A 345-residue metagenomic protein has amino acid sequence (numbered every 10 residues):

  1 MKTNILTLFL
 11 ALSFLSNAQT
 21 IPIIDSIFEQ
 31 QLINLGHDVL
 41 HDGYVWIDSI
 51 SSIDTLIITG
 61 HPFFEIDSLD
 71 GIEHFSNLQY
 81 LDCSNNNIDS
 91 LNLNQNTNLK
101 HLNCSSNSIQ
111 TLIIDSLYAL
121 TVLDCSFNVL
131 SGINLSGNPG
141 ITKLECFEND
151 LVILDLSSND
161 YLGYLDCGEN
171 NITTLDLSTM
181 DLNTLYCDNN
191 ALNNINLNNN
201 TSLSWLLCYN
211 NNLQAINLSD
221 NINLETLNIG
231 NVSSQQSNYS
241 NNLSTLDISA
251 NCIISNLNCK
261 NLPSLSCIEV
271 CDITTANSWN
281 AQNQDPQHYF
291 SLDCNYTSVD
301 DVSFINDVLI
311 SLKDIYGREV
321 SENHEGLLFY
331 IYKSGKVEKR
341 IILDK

Functional and structural regions predicted by a protein language model:
M1-T20, V299-D300: Bacterial Sec-dependent N-terminal signal peptides
S16-Y80, T97, Y118, P139 (+4 more regions): N-terminal capping/linker segments that flank leucine-rich repeat
I53, L78, I88, L99 (+16 more regions): Conserved hydrophobic position(s) of the canonical leucine-rich repeat
D54-T59, L81-C83, K100-C104, T121-C125 (+7 more regions): Conserved hydrophobic beta-strand positions in leucine-rich repeat
F64, N86, N107, N128 (+7 more regions): Consensus "Asn ladder" position of solenoid repeat domains
D67-I72, L91, L112, I133 (+7 more regions): Canonical leucine-rich repeat
S291-E319: Residue-level detector of functionally pivotal "anchor" positions at catalytic/ligand-binding pockets or at interdomain
L327-K345: C-terminal tail/sorting-segment detector
